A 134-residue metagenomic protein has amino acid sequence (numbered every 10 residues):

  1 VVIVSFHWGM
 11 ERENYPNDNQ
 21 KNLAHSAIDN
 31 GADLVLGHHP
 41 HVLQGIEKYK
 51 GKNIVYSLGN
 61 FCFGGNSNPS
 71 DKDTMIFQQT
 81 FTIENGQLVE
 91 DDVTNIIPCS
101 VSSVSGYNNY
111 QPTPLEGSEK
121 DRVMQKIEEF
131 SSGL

Functional and structural regions predicted by a protein language model:
V1, K21, H25, D29 (+3 more regions): Catalytic-site microenvironment of enzymes that process N-acetyl-hexosamine-containing cell-wall polysaccharides
V1-V2, Y49-I54, F81-I83, Q87-E90: Beta-strand-turn-beta hairpins that frame and shape the catalytic cleft of phosphate-ester-processing enzymes
V1-Y15: Short acidic, glycine-rich surface-loop motifs adjacent to enzyme active sites
H7-E11, H41, G59-F61, I97-C99: Active-site beta-loop-alpha junctions enriched in small/polar residues
W8, N19-S26, Y110-K120: Active-site/ligand-binding-proximal alpha/beta "capping" segment
D18-F77: Conserved beta-sheet core of the metallophosphoesterase superfamily
S70-L134: A short C-terminal boundary segment appended to hydrolase-like catalytic domains
